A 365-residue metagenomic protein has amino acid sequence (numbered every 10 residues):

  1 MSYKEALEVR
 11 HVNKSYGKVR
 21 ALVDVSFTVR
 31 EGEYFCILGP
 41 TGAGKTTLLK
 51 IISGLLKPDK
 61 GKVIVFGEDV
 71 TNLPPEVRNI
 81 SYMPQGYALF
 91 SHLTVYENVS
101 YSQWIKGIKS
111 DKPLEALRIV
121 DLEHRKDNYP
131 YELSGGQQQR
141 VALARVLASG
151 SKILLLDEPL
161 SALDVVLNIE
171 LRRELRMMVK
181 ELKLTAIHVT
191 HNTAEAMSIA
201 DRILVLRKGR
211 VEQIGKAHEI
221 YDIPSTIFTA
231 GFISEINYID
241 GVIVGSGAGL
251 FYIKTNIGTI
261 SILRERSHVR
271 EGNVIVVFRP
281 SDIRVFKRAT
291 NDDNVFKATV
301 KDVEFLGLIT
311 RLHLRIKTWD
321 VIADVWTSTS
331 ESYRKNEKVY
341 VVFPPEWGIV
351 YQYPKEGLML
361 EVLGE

Functional and structural regions predicted by a protein language model:
L38-P40: The feature captures the beta-strand-to-loop junction immediately N-terminal to the Walker
S53: Helix-to-loop junction immediately C-terminal to a conserved catalytic motif
D69, I108-R125, R176-K183: Conserved ABC ATPase "signature" region
N72, Y129-L133, Q137: Conserved ABC ATPase signature
A148-K152: A short, proline-enriched helix->beta-strand linker immediately N-terminal to the Walker B motif in ABC-type P-loop
T190-G258: Internal alpha/beta loop-helix hairpins
I236, S246-E365: Non-catalytic connector elements of ABC transporters
